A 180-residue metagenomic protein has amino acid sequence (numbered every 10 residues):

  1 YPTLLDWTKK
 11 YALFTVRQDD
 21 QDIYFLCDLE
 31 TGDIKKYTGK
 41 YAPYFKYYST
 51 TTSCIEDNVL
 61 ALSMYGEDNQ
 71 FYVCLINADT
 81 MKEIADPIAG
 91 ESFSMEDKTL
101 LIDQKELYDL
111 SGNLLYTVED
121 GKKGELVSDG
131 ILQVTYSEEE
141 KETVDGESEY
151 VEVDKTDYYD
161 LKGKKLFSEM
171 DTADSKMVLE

Functional and structural regions predicted by a protein language model:
Y1, I23-Y41, D68-I88, K105-E119 (+1 more regions): Surface-exposed loop/turn elements that mediate protein-protein interactions on large endomembrane-trafficking
Y1-D19, G32, Y108, S137-E140 (+2 more regions): Short intrinsically disordered, low-complexity coil segments enriched in acidic
Y1-K9, K40-E56, P87-D97, E119-D129 (+1 more regions): Repeated scaffold domains used in trafficking and secretory/extracellular systems, primarily beta-propellers
T8, D20, E30, E56 (+5 more regions): Short loop/turn segments that connect beta-strands within the blades of beta-propeller domains, predominantly WD40
L13, L26-I34, V59, M64-G66 (+5 more regions): A generic structural signal for ordered secondary structure
L13-D20, A61-D68, Y72, L101-E106 (+3 more regions): Beta-strand C-termini and the immediately following turn/loop, strongest in propeller blades
Q18, D28-L29, G66, N77 (+6 more regions): Acidic surface patches and DE-rich sequence motifs
D22-Y24, S49, S53, A61-S63 (+5 more regions): Polar/charged side chains located within well-ordered beta-strands of beta-rich proteins
